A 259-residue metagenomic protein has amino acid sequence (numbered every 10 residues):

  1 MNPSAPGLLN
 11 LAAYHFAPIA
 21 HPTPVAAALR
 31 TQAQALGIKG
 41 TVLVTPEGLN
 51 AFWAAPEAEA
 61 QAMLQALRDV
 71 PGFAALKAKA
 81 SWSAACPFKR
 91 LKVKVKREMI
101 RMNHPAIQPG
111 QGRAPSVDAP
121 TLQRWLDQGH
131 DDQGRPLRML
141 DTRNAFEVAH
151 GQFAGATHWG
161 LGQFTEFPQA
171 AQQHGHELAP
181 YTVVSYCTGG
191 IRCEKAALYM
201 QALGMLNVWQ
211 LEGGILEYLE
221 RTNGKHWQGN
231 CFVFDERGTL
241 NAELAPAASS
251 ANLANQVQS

Functional and structural regions predicted by a protein language model:
N2-P115, G134-L137, R143-V183, I191-S259: Rhodanese-like catalytic fold shared by cysteine-dependent sulfurtransferases and DSP/PTP-type phosphatases
V117-W125: Phosphate-interacting basic helix/loop segments used at nucleotide- and nucleic-acid interfaces
R124-G134: A short acidic-Thr-Gly-centered motif at the start of a beta-strand
Y186: Short, surface-exposed ligand- or partner-binding patches at beta-edge/loop junctions that are enriched in aromatics
